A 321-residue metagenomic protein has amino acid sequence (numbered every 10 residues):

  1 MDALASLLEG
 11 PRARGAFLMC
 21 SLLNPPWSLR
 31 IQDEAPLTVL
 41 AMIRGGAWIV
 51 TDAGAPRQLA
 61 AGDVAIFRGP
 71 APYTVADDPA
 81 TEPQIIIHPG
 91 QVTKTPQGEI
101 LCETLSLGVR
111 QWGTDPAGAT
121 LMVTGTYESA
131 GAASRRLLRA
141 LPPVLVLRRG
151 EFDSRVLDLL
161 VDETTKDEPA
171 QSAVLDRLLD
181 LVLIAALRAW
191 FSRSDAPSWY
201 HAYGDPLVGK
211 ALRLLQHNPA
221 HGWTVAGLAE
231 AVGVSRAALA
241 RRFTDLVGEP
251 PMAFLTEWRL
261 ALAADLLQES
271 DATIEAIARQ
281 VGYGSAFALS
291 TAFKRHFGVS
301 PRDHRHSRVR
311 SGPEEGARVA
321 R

Functional and structural regions predicted by a protein language model:
M1-F17, R30, V109-L121, A132-E151 (+1 more regions): A short, N-terminal "cap"/entry segment at the start of jelly-roll beta-barrel domains of the cupin/DSBH fold
M1-V64, A71-T114: Generic protein-terminus/edge-of-domain signal
L22, Q32-A35, D303, R310 (+2 more regions): N-terminal pro-sequences and low-complexity stem/linker regions of secreted or lumenal proteins
V39, G45, G62-D63, G125 (+3 more regions): Short hydrophobic/aromatic patches on the structural cores and recognition surfaces of FHA
M42, L215-N218, L266-L267: Short helix-to-turn junction characteristic of helix-turn-helix DNA-binding domains, especially the helix
P56, G222, D271-A272, F287: Residue at a beta-strand N-cap/secondary-structure junction
T120-H217, A238: An amphipathic alpha-helical interaction segment
L181, A185-F191, K210-A261, A278-S307: Basic/polar phosphate-binding segments, predominantly the helix-turn-helix DNA-binding elements of transcriptional
